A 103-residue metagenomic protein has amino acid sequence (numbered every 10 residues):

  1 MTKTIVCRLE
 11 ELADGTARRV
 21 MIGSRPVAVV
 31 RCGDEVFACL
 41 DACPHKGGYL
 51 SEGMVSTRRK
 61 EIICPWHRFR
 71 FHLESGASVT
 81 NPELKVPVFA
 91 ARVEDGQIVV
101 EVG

Functional and structural regions predicted by a protein language model:
M1-E61, H72-L73, A77, K85-G103: N-terminal pre-ligand scaffold of iron-sulfur
K46, W66-H67: Short Cys/His-rich metal-coordination motifs, predominantly Zn2+-binding knuckles/fingers
